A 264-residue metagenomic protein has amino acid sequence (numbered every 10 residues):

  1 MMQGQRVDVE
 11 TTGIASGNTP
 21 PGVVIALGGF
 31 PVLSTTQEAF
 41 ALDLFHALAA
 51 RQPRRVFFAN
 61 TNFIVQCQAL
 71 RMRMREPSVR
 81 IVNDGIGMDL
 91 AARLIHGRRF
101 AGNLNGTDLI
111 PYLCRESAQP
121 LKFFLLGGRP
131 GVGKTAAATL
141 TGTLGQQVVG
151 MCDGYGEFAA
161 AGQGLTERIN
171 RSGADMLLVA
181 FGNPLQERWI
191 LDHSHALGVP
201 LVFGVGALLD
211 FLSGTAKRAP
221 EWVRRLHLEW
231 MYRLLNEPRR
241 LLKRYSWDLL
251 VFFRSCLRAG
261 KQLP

Functional and structural regions predicted by a protein language model:
M2-A101: N-terminal nucleotide/polyanion-binding subdomain common to many enzyme families
N60-F63, F181-Q186, L208-L209: Short glycine-rich anion-binding loops that position phosphate/pyrophosphate groups of nucleotides and phosphorylated
A69-R80, E187-A207: A short, gly/pro- and small-residue-rich
I81-V82, F100-N103, G145-M151, L197-G206: Short hydrophobic/aromatic-enriched beta-strand-loop microsegments
D89-L90, L94, R218-P264: A transmembrane-helix-recognition feature enriched in membrane-embedded lipid enzymes and envelope glyco-/phospholipid
D89-R168, S172: Conserved beta-alpha
D153-A159, P200-N236: Short, flexible loop segments at boundaries between secondary-structure elements
I169, G173-N183, V199: Proline-aspartate-enriched helix->loop->beta-strand connector
